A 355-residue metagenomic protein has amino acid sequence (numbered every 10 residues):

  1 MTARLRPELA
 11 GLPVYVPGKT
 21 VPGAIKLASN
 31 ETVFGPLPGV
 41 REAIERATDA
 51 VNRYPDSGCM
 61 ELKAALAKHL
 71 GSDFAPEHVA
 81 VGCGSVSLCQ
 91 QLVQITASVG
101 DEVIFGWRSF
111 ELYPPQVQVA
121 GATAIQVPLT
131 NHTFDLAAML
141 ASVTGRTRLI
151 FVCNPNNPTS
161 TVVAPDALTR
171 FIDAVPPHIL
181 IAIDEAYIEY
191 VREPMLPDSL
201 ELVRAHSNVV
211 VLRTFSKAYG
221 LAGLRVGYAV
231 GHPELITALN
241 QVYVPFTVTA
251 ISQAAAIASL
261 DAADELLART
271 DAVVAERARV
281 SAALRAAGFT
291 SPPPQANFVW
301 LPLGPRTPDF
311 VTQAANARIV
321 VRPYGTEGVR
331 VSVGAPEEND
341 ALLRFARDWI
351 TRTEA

Functional and structural regions predicted by a protein language model:
T2-V86, Q91: N-terminal small-domain helix-loop-helix segment of the aminotransferase-like
N52-P176, Y187-A205: Conserved core of the PLP fold type I
L149, L180-I181, V209-V210: Hydrophobic "anchor" residues on beta-strands that sit immediately upstream of conserved functional sites
D166, T312-A355: PLP-dependent enzyme catalytic core of the Aspartate aminotransferase-like
N208-R285, F289-P292: PLP-dependent aminotransferase class I/II
V273-V274, A278, A282-A317, V333: Conserved PLP-binding catalytic core of the aspartate aminotransferase-like
